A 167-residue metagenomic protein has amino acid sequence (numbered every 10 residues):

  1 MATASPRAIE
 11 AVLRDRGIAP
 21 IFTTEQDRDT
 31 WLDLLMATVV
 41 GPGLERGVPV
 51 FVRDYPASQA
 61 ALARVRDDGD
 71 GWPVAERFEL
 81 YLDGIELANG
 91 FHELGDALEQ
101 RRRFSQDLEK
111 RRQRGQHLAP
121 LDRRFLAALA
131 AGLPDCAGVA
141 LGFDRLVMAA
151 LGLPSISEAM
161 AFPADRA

Functional and structural regions predicted by a protein language model:
M1-L87, F91, Q106-L133: Metal-assisted phosphate- and nucleotidyl-transfer catalytic regions
A97-A167: Active-site pocket scaffolds in enzymes
